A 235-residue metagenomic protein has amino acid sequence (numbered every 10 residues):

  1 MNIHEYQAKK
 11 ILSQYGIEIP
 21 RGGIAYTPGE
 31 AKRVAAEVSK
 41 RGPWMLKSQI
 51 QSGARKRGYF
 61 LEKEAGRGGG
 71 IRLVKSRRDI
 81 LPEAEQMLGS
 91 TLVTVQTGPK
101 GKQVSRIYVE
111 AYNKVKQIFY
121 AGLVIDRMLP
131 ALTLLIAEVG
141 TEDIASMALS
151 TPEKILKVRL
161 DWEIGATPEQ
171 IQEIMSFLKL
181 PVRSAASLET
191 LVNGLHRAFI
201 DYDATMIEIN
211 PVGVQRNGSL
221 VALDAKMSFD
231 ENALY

Functional and structural regions predicted by a protein language model:
M1-E37, G42, S48: A conserved helix-loop-beta module that forms one wall/lid of the active-site cleft in ATP-utilizing catalytic domains
E5-L12, S39-L61, V93-V115, A121 (+2 more regions): ATP-grasp fold ATP-binding core
P20-G22, L46-E83, Y120, I144 (+1 more regions): Glycine-rich phosphate-binding loop of ATP-grasp-fold ATP-dependent ligases
L73-A84, E153-L160, D230-Y235: Gly/Ser/Thr-rich active-site loops/lids in small-molecule metabolic enzymes that frequently grip phosphoryl groups
L81, L88-L156: Hydrophobic alpha-helical hairpins/lids featuring a short glycine-rich hinge
G140-S184, L188: Cap/lid and interdomain-hinge subdomains that line or gate substrate/regulatory clefts in soluble alpha/beta enzymes
Q170-V212: A long amphipathic alpha-helix within ATP-dependent nucleotide-binding catalytic cores
R216-Y235: Acidic, glycine-rich loop-and-beta core segments that form the ion-binding/anion-interacting portion of active sites
